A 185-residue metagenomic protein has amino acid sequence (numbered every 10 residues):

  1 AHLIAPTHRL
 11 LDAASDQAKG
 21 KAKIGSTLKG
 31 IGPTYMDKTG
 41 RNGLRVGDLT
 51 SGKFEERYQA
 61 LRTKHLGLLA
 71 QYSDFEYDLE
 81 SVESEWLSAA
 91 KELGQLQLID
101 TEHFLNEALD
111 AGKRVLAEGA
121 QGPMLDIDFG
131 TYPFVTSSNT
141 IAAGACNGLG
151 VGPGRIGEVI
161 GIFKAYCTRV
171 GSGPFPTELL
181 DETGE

Functional and structural regions predicted by a protein language model:
A1-E185: Non-transmembrane, aqueous-exposed alpha-helical and coiled segments at domain scale
